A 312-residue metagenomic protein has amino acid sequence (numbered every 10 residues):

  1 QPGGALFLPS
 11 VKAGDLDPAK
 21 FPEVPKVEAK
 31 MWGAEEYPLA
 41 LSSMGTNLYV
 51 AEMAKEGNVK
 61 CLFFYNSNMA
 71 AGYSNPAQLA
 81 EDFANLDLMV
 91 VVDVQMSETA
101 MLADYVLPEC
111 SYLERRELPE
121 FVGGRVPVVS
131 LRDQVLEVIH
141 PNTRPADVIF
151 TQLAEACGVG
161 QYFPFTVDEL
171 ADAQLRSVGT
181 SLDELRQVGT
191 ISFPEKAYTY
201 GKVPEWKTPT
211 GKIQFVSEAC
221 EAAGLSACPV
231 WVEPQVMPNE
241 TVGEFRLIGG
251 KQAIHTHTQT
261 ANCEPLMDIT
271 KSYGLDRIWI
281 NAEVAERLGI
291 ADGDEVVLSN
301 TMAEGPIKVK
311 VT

Functional and structural regions predicted by a protein language model:
Q1, L8-T180, G250-T312: Non-catalytic alpha/beta scaffold blocks inside enzyme catalytic domains
F7-L8, F193, F215: Short, electropositive, low-hydrophobicity segments enriched in small/polar residues
Q187-V188: Acidic, Ser/Thr-rich low-complexity intrinsically disordered segments
I191-F193, I307: Generic detection of short hydrophobic beta-strand segments and adjacent strand-loop junctions
F193-P204: Short acidic, Pro/Gly- and aromatic-enriched capping/linker segments at domain boundaries
Q214-T270, A282: Non-catalytic terminal/interface segments that mediate subunit docking, oligomerization, and allosteric communication
